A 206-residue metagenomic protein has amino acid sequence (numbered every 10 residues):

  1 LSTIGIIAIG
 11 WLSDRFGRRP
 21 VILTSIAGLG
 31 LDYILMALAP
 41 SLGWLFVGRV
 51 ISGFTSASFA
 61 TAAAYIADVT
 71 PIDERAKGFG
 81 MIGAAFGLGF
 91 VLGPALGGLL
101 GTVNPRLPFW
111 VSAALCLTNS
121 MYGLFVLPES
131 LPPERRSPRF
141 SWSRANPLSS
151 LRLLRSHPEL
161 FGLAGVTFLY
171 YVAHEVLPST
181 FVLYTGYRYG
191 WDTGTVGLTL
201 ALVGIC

Functional and structural regions predicted by a protein language model:
S2-I7, A57, F90-V91, G204: Residue-level signature of mid-helix packing/kink "hotspots" within the transmembrane helices of 12-pass Major
G17, L38-P40, G190: Helix-breaking motifs and short loop linkers at transmembrane-helix boundaries and internal kinks in secondary membrane
P20-L35: Structural signature of the two symmetry-related core transmembrane helices
L35-G48: Helix-loop junctions at membrane interfaces in 12-TM secondary transporters
G48-G87: Cytoplasmic helix-loop-helix junction between adjacent transmembrane helices in 12-TM secondary transporters
I82-F125: Helix-loop-helix hairpin linking two adjacent transmembrane segments in secondary transporters
P128-G165: Juxtamembrane intracellular "pre-TM" segments in multi-pass secondary transporters
S179-T195: Short amphipathic helix-loop junctions that connect adjacent transmembrane helices in Major Facilitator Superfamily/SLC
